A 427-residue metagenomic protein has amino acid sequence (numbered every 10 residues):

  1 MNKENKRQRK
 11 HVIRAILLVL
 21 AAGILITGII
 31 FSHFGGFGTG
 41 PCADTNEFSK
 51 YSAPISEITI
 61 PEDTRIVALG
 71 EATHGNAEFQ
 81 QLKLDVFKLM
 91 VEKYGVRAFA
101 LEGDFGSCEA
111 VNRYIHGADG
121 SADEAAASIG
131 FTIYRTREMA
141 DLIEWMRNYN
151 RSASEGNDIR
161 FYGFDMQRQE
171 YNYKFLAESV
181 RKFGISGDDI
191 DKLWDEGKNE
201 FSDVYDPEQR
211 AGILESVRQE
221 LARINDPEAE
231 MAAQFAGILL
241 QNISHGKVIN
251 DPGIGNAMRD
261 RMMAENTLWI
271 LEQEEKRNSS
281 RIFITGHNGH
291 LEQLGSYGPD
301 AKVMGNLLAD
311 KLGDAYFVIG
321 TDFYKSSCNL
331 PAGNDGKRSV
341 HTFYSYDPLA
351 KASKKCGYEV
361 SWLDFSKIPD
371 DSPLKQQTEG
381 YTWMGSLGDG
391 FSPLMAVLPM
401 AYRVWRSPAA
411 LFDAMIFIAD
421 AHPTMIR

Functional and structural regions predicted by a protein language model:
M1-N2: N-terminal hydrophobic targeting signals that begin at the initiator methionine
N5-V19, G23-R427: Structured catalytic-domain cores with a bias toward divalent-metal coordination
